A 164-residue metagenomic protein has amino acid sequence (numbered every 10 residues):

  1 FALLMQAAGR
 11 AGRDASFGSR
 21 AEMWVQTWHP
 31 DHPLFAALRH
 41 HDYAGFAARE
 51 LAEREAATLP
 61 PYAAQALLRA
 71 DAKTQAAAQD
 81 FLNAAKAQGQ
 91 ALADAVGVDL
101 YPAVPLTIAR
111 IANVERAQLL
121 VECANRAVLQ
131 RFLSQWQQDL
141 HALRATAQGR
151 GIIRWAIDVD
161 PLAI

Functional and structural regions predicted by a protein language model:
F1-L3: Substrate-gripping "pore-loop 1 plus following alpha2 helix"
Q6-I164: Accessory helical-bundle/CTD segments and flexible terminal tails appended to RecA-like ATPase motors
